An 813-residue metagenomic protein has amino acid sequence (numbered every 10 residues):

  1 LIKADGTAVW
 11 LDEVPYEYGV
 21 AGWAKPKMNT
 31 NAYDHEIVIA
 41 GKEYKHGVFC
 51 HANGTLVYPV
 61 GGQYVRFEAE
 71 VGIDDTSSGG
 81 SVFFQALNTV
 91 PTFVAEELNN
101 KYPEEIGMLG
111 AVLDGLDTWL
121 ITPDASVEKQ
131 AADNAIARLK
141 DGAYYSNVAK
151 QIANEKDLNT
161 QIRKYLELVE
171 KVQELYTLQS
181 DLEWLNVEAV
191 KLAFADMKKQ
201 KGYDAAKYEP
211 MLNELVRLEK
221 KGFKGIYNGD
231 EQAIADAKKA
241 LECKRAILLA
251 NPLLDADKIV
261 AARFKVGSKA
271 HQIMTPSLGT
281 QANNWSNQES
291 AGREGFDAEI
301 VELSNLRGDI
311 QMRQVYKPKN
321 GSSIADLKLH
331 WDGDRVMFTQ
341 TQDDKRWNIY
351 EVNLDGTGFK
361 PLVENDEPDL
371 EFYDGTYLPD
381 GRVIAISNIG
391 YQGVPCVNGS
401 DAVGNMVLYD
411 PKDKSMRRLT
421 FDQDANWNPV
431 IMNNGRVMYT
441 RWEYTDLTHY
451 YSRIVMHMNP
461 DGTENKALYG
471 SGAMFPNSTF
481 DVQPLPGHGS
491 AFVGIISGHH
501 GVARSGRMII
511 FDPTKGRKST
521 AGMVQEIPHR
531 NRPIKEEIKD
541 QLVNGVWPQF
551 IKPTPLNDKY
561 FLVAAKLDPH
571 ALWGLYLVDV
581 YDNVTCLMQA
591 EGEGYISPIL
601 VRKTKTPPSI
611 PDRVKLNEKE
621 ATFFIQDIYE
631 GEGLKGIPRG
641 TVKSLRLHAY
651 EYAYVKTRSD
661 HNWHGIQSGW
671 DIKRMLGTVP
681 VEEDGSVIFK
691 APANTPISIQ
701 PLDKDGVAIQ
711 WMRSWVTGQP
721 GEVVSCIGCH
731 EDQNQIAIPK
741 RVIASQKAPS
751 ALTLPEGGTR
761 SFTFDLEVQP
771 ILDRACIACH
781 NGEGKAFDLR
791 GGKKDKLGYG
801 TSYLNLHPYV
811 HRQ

Functional and structural regions predicted by a protein language model:
L1-F93: Gly-Asp-aromatic-enriched flexible segments
F84-L87, A298-S304, Y350-D355, D401-D413 (+3 more regions): Beta-propeller blade signature
R245, R335, Y350, I384-A385 (+8 more regions): C-type cytochrome heme c attachment motif
L254-D255, W331-D332, L378-D380, M432-N434 (+2 more regions): Residue-level detector of Asp-centered blade-edge/turn motifs that repeat once per structural unit in beta-propeller
I259, V336, V383-I384, V437 (+2 more regions): Hydrophobic beta-strand positions that form the internal "hydrophobic ladder" of WD40/Gbeta-like beta-propeller blades
F264-G295, T341-Q342, R346, A385-A402 (+4 more regions): Short, conserved, GDST-rich strand-edge loop motifs in beta-rich repeat architectures
G308-S322, N353-E371, Y409-D424, N459-S478 (+4 more regions): Multi-bladed beta-propeller domains
I310, V580, T657-E683, K690-G728 (+1 more regions): Solvent-exposed helix-loop boundary motif
